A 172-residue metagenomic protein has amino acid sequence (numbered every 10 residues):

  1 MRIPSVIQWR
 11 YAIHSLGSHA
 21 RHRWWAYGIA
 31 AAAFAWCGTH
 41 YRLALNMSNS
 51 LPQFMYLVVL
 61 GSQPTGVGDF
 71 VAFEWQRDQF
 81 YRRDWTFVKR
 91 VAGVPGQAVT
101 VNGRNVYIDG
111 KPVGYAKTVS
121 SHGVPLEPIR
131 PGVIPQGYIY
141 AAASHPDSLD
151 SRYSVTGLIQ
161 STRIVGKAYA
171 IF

Functional and structural regions predicted by a protein language model:
M1-T86, S154-F172: Protein maturation boundaries and topogenic segments
G61, Q76, R104, S144-H145: Short, surface-exposed secondary-structure boundary micro-motifs
G66, V94, V101, I134-P135: Residue-level recognition of short, solvent-exposed, well-ordered loop/turn junctions that link secondary-structure
G66-V71, Q97, Y138, S144: Structural motif
Y81-V113: Mid-length scaffold segments of soluble, non-membrane domains
D109, H122-F172: Beta-strand-rich cores of mature extracytoplasmic or soluble domains
A116-V119: His/Asp/Glu-enriched short active-site or ligand-binding loop at hydrolase and phosphoryl-transfer sites
